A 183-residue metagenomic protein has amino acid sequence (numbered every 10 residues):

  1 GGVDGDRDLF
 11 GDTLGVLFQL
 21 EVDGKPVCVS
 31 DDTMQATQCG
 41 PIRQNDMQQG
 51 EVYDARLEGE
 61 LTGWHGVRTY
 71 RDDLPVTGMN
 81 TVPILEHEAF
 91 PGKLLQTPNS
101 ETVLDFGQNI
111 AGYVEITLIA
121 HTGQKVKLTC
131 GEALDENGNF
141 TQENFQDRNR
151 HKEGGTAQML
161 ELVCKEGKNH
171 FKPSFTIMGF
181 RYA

Functional and structural regions predicted by a protein language model:
G1-Y182: Extracellular/oxidizing-compartment recognition motifs
